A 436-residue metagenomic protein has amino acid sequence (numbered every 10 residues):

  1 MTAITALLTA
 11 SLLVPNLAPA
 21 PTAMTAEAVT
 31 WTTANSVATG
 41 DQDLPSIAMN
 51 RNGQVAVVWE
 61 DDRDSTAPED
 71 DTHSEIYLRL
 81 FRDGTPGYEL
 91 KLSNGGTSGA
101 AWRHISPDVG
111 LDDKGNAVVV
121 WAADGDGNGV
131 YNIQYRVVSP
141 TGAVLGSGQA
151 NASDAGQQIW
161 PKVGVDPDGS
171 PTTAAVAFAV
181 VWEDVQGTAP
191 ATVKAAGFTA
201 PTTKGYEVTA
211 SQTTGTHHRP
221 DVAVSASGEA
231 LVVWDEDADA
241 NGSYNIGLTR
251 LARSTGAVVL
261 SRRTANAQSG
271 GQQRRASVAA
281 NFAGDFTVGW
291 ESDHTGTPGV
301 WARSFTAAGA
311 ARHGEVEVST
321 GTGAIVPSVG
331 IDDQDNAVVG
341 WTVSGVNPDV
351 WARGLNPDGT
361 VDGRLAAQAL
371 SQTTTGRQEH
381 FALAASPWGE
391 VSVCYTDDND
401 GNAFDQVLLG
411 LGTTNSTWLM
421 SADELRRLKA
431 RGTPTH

Functional and structural regions predicted by a protein language model:
M1-A23: Secretory targeting and sorting signals
I4-L7, E27, N52, D423: Absolute N-terminal positional cue centered near the fourth residue
L12-L13, L17-A18, G256, T360 (+1 more regions): Intrinsic disorder/low-complexity segments in short proteins, especially the signal peptide and propeptide regions
P21-T417, H436: Extracellular, repeat-based ectodomains that mediate carbohydrate processing or recognition
T414-H436: C-terminal cell-surface addressing/anchoring modules of secreted/extracellular proteins
